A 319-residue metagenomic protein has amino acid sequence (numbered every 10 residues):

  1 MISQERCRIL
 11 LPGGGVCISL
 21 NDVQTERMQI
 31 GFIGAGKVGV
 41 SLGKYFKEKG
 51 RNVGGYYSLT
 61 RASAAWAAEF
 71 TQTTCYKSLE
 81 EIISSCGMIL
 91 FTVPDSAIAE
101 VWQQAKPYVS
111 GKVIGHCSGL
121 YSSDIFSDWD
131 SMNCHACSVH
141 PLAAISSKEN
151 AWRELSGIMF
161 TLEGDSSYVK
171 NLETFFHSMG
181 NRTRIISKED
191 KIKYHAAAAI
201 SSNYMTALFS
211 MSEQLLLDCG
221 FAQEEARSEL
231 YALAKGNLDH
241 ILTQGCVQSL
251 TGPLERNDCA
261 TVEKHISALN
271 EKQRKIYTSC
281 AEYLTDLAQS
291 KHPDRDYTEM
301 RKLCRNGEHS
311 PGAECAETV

Functional and structural regions predicted by a protein language model:
L11-G14, I18-E81: NAD(P)+-binding Rossmann beta1-loop-alpha1 motif at the extreme N-terminus of oxidoreductases
G54-S58, I114-C117, F160-E163: Short, hydrophobic beta-strand segments that form beta-sheet elements in well-ordered domains
S63-F70, N133, A151-L242, C304: Internal alpha-helical scaffold of NAD(P)-dependent oxidoreductase catalytic cores
T71-N150: Rossmann-like NAD(P)(H) cofactor-binding subdomain of soluble oxidoreductases
D239-D294: Interdomain hinge/lid region at the active-site interface of Rossmann-like NAD(P)-dependent oxidoreductases
Q273, A288, H292-V319: NAD(P)-dependent dehydrogenase/reductase Rossmann-like domain
